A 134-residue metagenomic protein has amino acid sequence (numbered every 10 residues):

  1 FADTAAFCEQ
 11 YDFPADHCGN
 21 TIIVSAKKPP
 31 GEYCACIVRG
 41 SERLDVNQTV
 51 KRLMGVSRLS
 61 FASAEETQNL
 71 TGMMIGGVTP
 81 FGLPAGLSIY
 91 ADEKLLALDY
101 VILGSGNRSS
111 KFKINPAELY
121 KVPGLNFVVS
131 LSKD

Functional and structural regions predicted by a protein language model:
F1-D134: Extended, low-hydrophobicity, polar/charged segments
